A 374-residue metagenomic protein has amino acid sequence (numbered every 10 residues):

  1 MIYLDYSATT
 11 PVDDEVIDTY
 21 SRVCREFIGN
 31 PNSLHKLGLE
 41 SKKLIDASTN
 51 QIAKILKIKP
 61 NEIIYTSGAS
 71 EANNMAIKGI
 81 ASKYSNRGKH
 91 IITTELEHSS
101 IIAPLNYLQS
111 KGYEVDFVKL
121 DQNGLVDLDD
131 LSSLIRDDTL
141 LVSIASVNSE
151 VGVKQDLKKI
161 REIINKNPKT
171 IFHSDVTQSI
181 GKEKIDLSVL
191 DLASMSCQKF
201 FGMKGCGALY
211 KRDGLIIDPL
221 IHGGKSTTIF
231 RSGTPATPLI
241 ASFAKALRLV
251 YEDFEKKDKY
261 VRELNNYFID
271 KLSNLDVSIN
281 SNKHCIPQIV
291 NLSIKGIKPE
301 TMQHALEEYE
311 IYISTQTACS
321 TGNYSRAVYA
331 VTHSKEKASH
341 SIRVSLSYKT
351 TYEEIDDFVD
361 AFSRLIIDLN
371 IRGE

Functional and structural regions predicted by a protein language model:
M1-E374: Pyridoxal 5′-phosphate
